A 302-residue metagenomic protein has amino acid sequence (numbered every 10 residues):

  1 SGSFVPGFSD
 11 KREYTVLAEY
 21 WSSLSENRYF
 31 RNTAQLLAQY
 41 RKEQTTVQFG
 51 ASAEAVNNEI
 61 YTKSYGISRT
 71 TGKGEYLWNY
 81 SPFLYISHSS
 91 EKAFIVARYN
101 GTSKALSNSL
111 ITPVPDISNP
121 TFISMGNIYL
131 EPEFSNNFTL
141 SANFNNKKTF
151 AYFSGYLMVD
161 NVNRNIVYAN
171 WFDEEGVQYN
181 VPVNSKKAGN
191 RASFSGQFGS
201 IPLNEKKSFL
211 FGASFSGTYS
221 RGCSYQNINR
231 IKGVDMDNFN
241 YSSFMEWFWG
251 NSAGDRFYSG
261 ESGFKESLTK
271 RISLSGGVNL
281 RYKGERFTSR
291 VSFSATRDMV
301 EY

Functional and structural regions predicted by a protein language model:
S1-Y302: Exposed, low-structure sequence patches enriched in small/polar residues
